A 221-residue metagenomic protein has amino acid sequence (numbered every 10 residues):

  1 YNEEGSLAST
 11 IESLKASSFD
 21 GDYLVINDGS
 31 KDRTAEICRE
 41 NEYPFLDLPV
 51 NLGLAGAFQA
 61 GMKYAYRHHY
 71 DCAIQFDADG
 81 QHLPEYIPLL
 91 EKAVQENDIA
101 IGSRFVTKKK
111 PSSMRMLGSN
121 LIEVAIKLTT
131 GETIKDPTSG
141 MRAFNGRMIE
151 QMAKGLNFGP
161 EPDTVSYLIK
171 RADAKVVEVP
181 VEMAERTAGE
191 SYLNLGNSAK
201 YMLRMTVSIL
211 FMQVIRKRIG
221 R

Functional and structural regions predicted by a protein language model:
G5-S9, D32-E40, E85: Acidic helix N-cap motif at the loop->helix transition within catalytic regions of sugar-transfer enzymes
E12-G21: Short, acidic, metal-binding catalytic loop of nucleotide-sugar glycosyltransferases
L14, D28-G29, L52, G61: Conserved short acidic donor-positioning loop in nucleotide-sugar-dependent glycosyltransferases
N27-A35, G80: A conserved acidic beta->alpha catalytic loop
A35-H68: Conserved donor nucleotide-binding strand/loop of the catalytic core
A57-F58, Q81, E85, P111-G220: Conserved catalytic loops of nucleotide-sugar-dependent glycosyltransferases that act on lipid-linked
Y70-Q81: Short beta-strand-to-loop acidic/aromatic patch adjacent to the donor-nucleotide binding site
P88-P111: Conserved donor NDP-sugar-binding/catalytic core segment of glycosyltransferases
